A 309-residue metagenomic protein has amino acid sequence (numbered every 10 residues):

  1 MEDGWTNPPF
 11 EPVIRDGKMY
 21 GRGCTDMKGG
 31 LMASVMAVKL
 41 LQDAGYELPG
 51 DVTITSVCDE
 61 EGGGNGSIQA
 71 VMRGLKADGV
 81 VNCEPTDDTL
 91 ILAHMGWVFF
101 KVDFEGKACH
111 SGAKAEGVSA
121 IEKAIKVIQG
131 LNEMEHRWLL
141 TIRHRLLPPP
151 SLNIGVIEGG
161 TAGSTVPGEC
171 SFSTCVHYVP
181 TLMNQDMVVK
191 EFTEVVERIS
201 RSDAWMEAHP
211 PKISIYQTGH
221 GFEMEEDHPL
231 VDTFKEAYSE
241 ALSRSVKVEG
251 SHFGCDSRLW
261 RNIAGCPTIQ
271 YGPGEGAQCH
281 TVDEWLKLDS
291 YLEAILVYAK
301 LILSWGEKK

Functional and structural regions predicted by a protein language model:
M1-R22, D43-L48, S257, G265 (+1 more regions): Acidic/His- and Gly-rich active-site-bordering loop/insert found across diverse amide/peptide-bond hydrolases
D16, V57-C58, C83-T86, I157 (+1 more regions): Fold-independent oxyanion-binding glycine-rich loops and adjacent beta-strand/coil segments at enzyme active sites
D16-T25, C109-H110, K247: A short glycine/serine-rich beta->alpha loop
K18, V52-T53, D78-V81, S151 (+1 more regions): Structural motif
R22, T55-V57, E249-S251: Structural motif
M27-F99, K309: Acidic/histidine-rich catalytic neighborhood of metal-dependent amide-processing enzymes
L92, F99-K309: Metal-dependent amide/peptide-bond hydrolase catalytic core, centered on the "pita-bread" metallohydrolase fold
